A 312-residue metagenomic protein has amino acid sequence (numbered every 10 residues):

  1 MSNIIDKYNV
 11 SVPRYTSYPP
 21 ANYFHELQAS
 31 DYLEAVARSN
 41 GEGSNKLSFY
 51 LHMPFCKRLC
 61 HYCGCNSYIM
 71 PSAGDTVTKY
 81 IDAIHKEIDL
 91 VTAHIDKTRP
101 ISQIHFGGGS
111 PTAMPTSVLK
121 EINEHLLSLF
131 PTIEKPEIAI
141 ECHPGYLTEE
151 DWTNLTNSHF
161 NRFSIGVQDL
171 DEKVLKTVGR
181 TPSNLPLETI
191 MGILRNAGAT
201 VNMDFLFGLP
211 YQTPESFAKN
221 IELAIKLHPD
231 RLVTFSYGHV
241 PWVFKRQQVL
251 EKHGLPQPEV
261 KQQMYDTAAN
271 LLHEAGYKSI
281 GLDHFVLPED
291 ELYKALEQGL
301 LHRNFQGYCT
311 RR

Functional and structural regions predicted by a protein language model:
M1-S48: Flexible, acidic/Gly-rich N-terminal and inter-domain linker regions that tether and position cofactor-handling modules
G43-I81: Canonical Radical SAM [4Fe-4S] cluster-binding loop centered on the CxxxCxxC motif and its immediate flanking residues
S48, R231, K278-S279: Beta-sheet entry/capping signal
L51, T234, L282: Short glycine/serine/threonine-enriched helix-capping/active-site loop that flanks the nucleotide-sugar donor pocket
H52, V118, V167, G307-R311: Secondary-structure capping and boundary motifs in well-ordered enzyme cores
K57, H239, V286-L287: Short, solvent-exposed loop/turn segments at secondary-structure junctions
Y68-K97, I101-H273: Conserved non-cysteine loop/helix-boundary elements of the Radical SAM core domain that shape
R246-R312: A C-terminal junction/extension of Radical SAM enzymes
